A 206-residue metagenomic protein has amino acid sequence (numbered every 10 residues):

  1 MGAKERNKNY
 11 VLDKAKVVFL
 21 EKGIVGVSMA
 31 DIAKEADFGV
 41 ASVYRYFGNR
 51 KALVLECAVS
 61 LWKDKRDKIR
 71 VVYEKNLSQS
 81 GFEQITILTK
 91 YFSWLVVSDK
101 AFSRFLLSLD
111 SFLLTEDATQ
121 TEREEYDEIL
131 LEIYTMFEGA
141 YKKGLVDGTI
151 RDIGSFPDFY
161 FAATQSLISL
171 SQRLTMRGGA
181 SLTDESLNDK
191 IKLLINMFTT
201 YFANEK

Functional and structural regions predicted by a protein language model:
M1-R6, Y73, K206: N-terminal intrinsically disordered/low-complexity leader segments
K4, V54, A58, W62 (+4 more regions): Amphipathic, non-transmembrane alpha-helical scaffold segments
Y10, K14, V18-E56, S60: Helix-turn-helix
E56, V71-A101, P157-A163: Hydrophobic alpha-helical connector segments
D67-R70, D117-D147, P157-F161: Amphipathic alpha-helical packing segments from all-alpha helical-bundle domains
Y91-W94, T135, G139-D147, F161-K206: C-terminal peripheral helix-coil segments that are non-catalytic and often amphipathic
V96-Q120, Q172-M176: Amphipathic alpha-helical segments used for helix-helix packing
